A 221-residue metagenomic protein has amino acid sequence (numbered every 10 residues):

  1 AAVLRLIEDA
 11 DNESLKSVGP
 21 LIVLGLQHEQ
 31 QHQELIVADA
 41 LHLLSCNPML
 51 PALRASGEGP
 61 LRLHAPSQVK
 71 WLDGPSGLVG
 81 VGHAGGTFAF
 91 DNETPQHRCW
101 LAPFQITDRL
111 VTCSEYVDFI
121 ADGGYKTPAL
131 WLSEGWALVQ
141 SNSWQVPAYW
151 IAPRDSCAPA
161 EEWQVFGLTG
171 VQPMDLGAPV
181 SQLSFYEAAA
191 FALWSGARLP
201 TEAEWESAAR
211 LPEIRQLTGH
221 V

Functional and structural regions predicted by a protein language model:
A1-E204, A209-P212: Extended beta-strand/loop cores of jelly-roll/beta-sandwich
L211-V221: An exposed tryptophan-centered "aromatic clamp" motif
